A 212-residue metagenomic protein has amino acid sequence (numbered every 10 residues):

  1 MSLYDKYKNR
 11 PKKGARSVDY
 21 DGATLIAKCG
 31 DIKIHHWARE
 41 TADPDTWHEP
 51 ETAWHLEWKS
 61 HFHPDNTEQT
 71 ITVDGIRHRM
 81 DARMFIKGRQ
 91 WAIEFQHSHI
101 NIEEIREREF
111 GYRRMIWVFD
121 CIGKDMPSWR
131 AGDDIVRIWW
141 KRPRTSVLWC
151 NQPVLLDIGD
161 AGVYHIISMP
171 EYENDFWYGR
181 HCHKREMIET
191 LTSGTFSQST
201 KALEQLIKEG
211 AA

Functional and structural regions predicted by a protein language model:
M1-K13, I122-A212: Non-catalytic C-terminal interaction segments of nucleic acid-processing enzymes
M1-T72, E204-A212: Nuclease-adjacent, charged terminal/linker segments that flank catalytic cores
K6-P11, L25-K28, E57-E107, R130-A131 (+2 more regions): Active-site metal-binding core of divalent-cation-utilizing nuclease and nuclease-like domains
A15, M80-A82, V154: Residue-level detector of beta-strand structural context in well-folded domains
G30-K33, S98-H99, P170-E173: A short, sequence-level motif marking secondary-structure junctions
H35, H78, Q152: Residues that flank catalytic or metal-binding motifs in active/ligand-binding sites
D43-D45, G88, H99, G123: Residues that cap or initiate secondary-structure elements
Q96, I100-K124: Basic, amphipathic alpha-helical patches used to engage nucleic acids or provide basic targeting signals, exemplified
